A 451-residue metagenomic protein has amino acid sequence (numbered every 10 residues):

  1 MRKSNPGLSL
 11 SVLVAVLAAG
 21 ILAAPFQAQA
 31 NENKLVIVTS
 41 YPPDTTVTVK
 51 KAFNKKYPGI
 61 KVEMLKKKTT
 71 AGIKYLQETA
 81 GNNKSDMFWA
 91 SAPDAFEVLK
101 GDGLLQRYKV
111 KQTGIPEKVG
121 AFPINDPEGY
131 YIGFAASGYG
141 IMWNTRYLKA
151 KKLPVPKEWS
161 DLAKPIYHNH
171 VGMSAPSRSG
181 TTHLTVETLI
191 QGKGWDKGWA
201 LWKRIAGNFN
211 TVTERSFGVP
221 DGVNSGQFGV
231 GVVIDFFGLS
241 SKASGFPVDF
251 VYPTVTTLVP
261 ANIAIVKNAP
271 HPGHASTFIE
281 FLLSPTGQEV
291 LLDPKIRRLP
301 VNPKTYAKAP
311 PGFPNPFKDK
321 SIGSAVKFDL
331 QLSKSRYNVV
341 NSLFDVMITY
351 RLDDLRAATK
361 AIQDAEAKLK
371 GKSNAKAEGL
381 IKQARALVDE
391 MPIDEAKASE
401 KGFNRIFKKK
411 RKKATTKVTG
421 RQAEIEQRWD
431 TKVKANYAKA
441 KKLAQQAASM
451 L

Functional and structural regions predicted by a protein language model:
N31-E97: Early extracytoplasmic/lumenal segment of secretory-pathway proteins
S40-V47, T70, K84-N224: Extracytoplasmic ligand-binding site segments that recognize negatively charged/polar headgroups
S85-A90, V212, G229-I234, D249-V251: Paired acidic/hydrophobic, glycine-rich loop segments that form the ligand-binding mouth/hinge of periplasmic-binding
D94-V98, N224, G229-P247: A ligand-binding cleft/hinge motif common to bilobed small-molecule-binding domains
M142-Y147, L258-P272, V290-L291: A bilobed periplasmic-binding-protein/Venus flytrap-type ligand-binding module shared by bacterial periplasmic
L201-A206, S244-A269: Periplasmic-binding protein-like
V266-H274, I279-L332: Mature extracytoplasmic/periplasmic domains
A365-L451: C-terminal non-catalytic accessory extensions
